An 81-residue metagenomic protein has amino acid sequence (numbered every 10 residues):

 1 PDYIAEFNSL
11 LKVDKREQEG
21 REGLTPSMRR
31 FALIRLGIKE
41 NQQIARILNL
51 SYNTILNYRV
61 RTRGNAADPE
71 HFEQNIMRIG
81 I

Functional and structural regions predicted by a protein language model:
D2-I81: Cytosolic nucleotide-binding catalytic cores of signal-transduction proteins
